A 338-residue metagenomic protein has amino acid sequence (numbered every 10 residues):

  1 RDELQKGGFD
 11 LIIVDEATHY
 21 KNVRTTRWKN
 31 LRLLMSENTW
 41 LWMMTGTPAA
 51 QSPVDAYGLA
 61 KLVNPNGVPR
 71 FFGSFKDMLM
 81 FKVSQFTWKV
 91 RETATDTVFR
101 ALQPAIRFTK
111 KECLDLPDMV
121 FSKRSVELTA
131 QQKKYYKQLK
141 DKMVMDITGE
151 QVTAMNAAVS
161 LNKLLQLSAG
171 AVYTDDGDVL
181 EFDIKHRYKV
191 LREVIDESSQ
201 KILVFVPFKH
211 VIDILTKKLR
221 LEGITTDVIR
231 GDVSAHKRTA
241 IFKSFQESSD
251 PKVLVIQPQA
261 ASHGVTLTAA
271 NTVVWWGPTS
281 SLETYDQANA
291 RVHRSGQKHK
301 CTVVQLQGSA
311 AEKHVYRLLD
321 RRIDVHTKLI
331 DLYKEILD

Functional and structural regions predicted by a protein language model:
R1-D2, A50-P53, I212-T216, R238-F242 (+1 more regions): SF2 helicase motor core recognition
R1-L11, H19-L33, Q257-Q259: Conserved RecA-like ASCE ATPase "motif II neighborhood" in helicase/translocase motors
G8, L116-K140, V144-V265, I330-D338: Conserved Helicase C-terminal RecA-like lobe
L11, H19, W28-C113, Q297-K300: Conserved P-loop NTPase motor "coupling/switch" region that bridges the ATPase
I12, L41-W42, L254, V274: Hydrophobic positions in the central parallel beta-sheet of the AAA+
T47-Q51, V68, M80, A130-K133 (+6 more regions): Conserved nucleotide-binding/hydrolysis micro-motifs of P-loop NTPases
S280-D338: A conserved SF2-helicase RecA2
